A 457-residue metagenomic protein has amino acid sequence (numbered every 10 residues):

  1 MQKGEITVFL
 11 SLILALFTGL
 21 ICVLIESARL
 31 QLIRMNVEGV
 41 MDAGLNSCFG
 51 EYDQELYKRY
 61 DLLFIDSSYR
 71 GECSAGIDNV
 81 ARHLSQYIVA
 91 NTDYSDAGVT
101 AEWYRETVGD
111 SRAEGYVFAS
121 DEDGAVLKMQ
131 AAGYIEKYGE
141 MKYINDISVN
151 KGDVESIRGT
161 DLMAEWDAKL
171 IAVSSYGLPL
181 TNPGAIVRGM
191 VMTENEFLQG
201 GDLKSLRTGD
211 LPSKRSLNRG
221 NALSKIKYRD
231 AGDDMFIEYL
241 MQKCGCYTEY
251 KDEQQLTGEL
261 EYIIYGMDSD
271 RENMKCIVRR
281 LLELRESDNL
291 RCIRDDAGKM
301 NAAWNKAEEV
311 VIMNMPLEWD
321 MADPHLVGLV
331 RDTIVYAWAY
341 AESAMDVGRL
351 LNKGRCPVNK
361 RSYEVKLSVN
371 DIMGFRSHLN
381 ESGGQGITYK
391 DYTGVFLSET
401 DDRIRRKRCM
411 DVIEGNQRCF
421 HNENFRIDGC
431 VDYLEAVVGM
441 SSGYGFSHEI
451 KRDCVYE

Functional and structural regions predicted by a protein language model:
M1-A75: Alpha-helical assembly-interface signal, strongest on the long, hydrophobic N-terminal helix that forms
Q54, L62-E457: Long, compositionally biased low-complexity segments
